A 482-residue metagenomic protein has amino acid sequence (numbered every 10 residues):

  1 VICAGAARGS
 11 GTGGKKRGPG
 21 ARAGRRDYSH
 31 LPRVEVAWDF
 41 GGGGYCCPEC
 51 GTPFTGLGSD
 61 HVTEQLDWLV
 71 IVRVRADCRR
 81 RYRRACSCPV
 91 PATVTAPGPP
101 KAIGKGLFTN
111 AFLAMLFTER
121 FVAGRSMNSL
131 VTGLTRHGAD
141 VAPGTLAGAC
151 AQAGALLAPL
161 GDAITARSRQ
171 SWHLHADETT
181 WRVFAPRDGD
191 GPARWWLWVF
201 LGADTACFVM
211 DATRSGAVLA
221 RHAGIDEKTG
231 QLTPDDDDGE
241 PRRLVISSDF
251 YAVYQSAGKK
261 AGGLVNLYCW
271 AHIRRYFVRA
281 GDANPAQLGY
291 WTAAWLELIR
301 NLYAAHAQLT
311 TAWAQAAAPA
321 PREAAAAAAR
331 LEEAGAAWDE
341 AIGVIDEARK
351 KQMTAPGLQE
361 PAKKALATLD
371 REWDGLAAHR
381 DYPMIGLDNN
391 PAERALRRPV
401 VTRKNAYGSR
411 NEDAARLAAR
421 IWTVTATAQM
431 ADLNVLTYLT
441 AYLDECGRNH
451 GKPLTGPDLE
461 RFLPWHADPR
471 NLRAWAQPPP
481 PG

Functional and structural regions predicted by a protein language model:
V1-G104, H175-A176, P479-G482: Short, flexible loop/hinge motifs at secondary-structure junctions
C47, R84-C88, L116, L130 (+9 more regions): Mobile genetic element proteins and their domesticated derivatives, centered on retroelements and DNA transposons
F54, Q65-W172: Short, positively charged, Gly/Tyr-enriched micro-motifs that form contact patches at catalytic or ligand/partner
T55-G58, A92-A96, R125, V183-A185 (+7 more regions): Short helix/loop capping segments that flank catalytic or ligand/cofactor-binding pockets
T118-S126, L134, D190-V209, W270 (+1 more regions): Short conserved beta-strand segments at catalytic cores or DNA/RNA-binding microdomains of nucleic-acid binding
L134-A139, T145-G263: RNase H-like nuclease fold core
H173, V245-I246, F250-A252, G258-E297: Conserved beta-strand -> loop -> alpha-helix junction used to position metal-binding or nucleic-acid-contacting
F250-V253, A293-G482: Acidic/histidine-rich catalytic cores and adjacent linkers of DNA breakage/strand-transfer/modification proteins
